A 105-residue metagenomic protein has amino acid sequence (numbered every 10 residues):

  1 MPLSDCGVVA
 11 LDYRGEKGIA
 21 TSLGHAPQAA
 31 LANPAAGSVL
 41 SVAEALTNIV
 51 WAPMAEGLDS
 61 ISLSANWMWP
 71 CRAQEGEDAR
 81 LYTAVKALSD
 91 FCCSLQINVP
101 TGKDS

Functional and structural regions predicted by a protein language model:
M1-N98, K103-D104: Non-catalytic terminal/interface segments that mediate subunit docking, oligomerization, and allosteric communication
